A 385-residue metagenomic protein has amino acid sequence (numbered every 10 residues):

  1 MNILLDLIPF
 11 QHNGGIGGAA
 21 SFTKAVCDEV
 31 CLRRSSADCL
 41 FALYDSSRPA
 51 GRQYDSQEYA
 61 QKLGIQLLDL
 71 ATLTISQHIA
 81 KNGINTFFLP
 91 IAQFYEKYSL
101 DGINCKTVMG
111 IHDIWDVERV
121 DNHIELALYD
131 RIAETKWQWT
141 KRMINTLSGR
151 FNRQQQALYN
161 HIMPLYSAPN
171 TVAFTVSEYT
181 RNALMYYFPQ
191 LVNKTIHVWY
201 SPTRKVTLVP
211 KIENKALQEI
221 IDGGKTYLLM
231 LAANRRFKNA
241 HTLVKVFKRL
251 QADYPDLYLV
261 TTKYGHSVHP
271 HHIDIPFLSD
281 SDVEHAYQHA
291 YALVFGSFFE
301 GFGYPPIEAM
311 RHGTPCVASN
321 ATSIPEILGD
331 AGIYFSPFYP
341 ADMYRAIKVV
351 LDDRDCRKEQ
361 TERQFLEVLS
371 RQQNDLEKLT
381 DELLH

Functional and structural regions predicted by a protein language model:
M1-H385: Carbohydrate transferase catalytic cores enriched for Leloir-type hexosyltransferases
